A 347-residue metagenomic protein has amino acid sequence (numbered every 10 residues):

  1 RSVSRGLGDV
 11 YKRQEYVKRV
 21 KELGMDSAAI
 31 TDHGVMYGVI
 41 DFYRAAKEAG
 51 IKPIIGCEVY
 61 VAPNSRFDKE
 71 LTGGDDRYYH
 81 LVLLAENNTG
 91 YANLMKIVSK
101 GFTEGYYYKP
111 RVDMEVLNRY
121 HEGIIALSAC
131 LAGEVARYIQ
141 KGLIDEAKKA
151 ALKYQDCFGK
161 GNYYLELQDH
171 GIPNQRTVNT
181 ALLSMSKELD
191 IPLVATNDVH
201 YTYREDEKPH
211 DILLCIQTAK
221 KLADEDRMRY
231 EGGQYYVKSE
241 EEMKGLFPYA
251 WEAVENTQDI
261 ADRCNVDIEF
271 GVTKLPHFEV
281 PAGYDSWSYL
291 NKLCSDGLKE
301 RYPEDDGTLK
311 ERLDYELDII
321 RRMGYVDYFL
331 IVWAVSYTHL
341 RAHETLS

Functional and structural regions predicted by a protein language model:
R5-S347: Phosphodiester-processing cores and adjacent nucleic acid-binding clamps
